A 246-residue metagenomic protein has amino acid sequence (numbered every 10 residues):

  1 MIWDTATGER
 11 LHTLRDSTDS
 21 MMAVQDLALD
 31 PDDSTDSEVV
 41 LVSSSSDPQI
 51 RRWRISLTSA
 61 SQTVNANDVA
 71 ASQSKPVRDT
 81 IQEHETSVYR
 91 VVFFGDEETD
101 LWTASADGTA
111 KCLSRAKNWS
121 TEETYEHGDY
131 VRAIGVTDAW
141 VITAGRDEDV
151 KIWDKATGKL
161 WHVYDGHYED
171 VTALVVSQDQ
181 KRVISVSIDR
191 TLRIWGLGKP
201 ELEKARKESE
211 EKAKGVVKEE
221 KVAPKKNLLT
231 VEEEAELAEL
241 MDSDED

Functional and structural regions predicted by a protein language model:
M1, R10-H12, S34-V42, E97-W102 (+8 more regions): Structural hallmark of WD40 beta-propellers
T5, S44-Q49, I55, A104-G108 (+4 more regions): Conserved strand-to-loop turn within each blade of WD40 beta-propeller repeats
T5-G8, I55-T58, R115-N118, K155-G158 (+1 more regions): Short loop/turn segments that connect beta-strands within beta-propeller blades
R10-D19, T63-V64, A70-A71, V77-E83 (+5 more regions): Short C-terminal beta-strands that terminate individual repeats in beta-propeller domains, predominantly WD40 blades
D19-D33, E85-F94, G128-T137, E169-V176: Canonical WD40 repeat/beta-propeller blade segments in eukaryotic WD-repeat proteins
L29-E38, T58-V77, K212-K214: Intrinsically disordered, low-complexity domain-flanking/linker segments in eukaryotic proteins, enriched
Q49-R51, E85, T109, D149-K151 (+2 more regions): A conserved positional marker within WD40/Gbeta-like beta-propeller blades
S61-T63, G128-Y130, T137-A139, A156-V163 (+3 more regions): Terminal intrinsically disordered, low-complexity extensions flanking WD-repeat/beta-propeller proteins
